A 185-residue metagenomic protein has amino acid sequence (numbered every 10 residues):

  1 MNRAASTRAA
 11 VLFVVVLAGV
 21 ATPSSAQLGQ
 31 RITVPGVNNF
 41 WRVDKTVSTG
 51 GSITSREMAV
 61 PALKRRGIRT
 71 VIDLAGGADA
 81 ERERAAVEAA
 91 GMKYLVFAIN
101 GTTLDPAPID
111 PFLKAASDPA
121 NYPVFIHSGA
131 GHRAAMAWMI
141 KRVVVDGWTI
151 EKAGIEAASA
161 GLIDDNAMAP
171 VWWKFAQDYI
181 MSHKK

Functional and structural regions predicted by a protein language model:
M1-V11: Bacterial N-terminal signal peptides that target proteins for export
R3, A21-T22: Intrinsic disorder/low-complexity segments
A10-V20: Bacterial N-terminal signal peptides
T22-V124, M139-K185: Cys-dependent protein tyrosine phosphatase-like superfamily
I126-A130: Histidine-centered catalytic micro-motifs
H132-A137: Glycine-rich nucleophile elbow surrounding the catalytic serine of serine-hydrolase chemistry
